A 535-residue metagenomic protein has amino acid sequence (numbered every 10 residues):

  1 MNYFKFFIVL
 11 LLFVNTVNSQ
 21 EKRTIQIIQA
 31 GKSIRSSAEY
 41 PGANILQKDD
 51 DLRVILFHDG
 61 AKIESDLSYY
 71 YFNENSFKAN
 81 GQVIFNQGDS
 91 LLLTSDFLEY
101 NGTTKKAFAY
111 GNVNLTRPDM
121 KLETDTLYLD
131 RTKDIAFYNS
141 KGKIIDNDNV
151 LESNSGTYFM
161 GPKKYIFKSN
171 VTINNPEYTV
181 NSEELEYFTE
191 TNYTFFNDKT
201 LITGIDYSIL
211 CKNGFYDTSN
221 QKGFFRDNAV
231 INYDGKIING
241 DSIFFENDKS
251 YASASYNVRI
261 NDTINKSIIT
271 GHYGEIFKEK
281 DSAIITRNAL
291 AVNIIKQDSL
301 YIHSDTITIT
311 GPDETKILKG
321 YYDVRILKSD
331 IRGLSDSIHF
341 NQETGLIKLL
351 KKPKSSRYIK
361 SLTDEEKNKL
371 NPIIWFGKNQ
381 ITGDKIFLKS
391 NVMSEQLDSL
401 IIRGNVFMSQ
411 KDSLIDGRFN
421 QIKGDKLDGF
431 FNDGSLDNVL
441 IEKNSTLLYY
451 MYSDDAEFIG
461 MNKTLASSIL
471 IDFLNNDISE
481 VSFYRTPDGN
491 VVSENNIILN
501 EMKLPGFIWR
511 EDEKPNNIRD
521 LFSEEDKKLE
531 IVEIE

Functional and structural regions predicted by a protein language model:
M1-T24, I534-E535: Bacterial Sec-dependent N-terminal signal peptides
S19-E535: N-terminal amphipathic/hydrophobic interface segments
